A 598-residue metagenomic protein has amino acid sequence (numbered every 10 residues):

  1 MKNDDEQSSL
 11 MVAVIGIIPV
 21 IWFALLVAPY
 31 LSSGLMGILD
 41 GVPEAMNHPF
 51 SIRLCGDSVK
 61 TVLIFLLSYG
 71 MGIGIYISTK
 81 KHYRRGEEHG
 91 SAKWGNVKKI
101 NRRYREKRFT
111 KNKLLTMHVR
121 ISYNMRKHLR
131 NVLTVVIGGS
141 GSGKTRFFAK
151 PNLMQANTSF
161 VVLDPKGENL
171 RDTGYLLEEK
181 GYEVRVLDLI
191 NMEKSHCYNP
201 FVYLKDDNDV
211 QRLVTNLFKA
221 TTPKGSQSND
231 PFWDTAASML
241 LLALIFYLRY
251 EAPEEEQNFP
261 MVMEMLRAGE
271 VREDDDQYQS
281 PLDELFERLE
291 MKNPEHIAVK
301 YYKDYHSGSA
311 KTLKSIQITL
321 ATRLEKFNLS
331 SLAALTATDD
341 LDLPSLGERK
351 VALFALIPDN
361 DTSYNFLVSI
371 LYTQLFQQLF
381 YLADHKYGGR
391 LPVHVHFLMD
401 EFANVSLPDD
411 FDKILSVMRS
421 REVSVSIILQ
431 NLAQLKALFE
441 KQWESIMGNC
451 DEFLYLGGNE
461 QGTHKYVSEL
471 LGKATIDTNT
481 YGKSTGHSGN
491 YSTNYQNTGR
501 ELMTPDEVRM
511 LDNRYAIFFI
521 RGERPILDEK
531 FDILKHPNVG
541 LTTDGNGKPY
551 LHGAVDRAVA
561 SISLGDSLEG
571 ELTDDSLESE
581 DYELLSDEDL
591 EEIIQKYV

Functional and structural regions predicted by a protein language model:
M1-S142, R146-P151, E193, S484-T485 (+2 more regions): Basic- and hydrophobic-enriched, low-structure N-terminal and domain-boundary segments that flank ATP-binding catalytic
V42, H48, V59-N112, D207-L217 (+4 more regions): Short alpha-helical interface patches
K93-N101, N112, T116-R126, R146-F147 (+7 more regions): A broad, low-specificity signal for short, low-complexity segments enriched in glycine/proline and polar/charged
R130-V423, L438, Q442, T498 (+2 more regions): P-loop NTPase motor domains
L176-L177, P200-Y203, K441-S445, E469-A474 (+1 more regions): Short secondary-structure boundary/capping segments
I357, D361, E401, L429 (+3 more regions): Short loop or secondary-structure boundary microenvironments that flank and position key functional residues
L415-I517: Conserved ATP-driven motor cores of ASCE-family P-loop NTPases powering translocation/secretion/packaging/pilus
